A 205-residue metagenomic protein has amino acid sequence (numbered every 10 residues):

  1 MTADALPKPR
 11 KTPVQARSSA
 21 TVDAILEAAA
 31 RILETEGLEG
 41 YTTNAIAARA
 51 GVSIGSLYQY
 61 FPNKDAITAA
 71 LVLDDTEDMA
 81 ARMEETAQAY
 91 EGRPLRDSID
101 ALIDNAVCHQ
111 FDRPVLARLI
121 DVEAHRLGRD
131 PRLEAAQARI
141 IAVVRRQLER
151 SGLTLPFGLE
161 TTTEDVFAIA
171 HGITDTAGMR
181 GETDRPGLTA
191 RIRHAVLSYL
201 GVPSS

Functional and structural regions predicted by a protein language model:
M1-A20, S204-S205: N-terminal intrinsically disordered/low-complexity leader segments
S18-A29, I46, L71-M83: Generic hydrophobic, amphipathic alpha-helix propensity
A24, I32-A66: Helix-turn-helix
A28-I32, H109, I169: Short amphipathic alpha-helical elements of helix-turn-helix/winged-helix folds
D74-M83, D97-D112, L127-L153, E160-E164 (+2 more regions): Amphipathic alpha-helical packing segments from all-alpha helical-bundle domains
E85-Q88, L119-L127: Short linear capping/connector segments at secondary-structure termini
A117-I120, P156-F157, E182: Short, hydrophobic secondary-structure boundary micro-motifs
R146-R150, F167-R185, L197-S205: Amphipathic C-terminal alpha-helical segment
